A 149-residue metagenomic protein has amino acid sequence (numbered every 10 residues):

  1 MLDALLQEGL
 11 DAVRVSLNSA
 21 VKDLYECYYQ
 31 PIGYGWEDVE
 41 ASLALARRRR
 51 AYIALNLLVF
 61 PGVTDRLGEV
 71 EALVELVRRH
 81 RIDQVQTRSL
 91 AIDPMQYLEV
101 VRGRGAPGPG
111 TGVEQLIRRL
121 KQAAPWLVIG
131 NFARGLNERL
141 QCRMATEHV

Functional and structural regions predicted by a protein language model:
M1-V100: Conserved AdoMet/S-adenosylmethionine-binding subsite of the radical SAM
L67-V149: Auxiliary Fe-S-binding modules of radical SAM enzymes
